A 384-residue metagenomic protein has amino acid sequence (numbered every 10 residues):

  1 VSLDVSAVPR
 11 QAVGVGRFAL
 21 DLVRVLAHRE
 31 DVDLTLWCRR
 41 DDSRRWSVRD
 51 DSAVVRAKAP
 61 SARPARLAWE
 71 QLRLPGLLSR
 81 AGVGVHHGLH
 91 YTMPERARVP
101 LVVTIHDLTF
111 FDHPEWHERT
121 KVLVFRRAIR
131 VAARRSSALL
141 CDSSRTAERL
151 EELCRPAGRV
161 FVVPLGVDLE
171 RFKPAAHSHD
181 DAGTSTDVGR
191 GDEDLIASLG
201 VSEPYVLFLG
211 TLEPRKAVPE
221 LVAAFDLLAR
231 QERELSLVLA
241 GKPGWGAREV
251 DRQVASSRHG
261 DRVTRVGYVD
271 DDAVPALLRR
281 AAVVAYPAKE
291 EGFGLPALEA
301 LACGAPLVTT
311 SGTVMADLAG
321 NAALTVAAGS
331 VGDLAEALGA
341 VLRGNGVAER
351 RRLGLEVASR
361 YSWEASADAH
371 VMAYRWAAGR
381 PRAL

Functional and structural regions predicted by a protein language model:
V1-L384: Carbohydrate transferase catalytic cores enriched for Leloir-type hexosyltransferases
